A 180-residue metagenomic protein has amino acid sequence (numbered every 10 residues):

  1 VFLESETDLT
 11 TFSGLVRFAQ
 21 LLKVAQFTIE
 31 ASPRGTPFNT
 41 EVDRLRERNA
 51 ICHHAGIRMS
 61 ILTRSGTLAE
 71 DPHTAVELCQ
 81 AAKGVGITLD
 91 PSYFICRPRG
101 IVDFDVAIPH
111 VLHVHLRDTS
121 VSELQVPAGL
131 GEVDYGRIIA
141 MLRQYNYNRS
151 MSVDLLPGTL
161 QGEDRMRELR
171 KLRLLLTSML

Functional and structural regions predicted by a protein language model:
V1-L89, F94-C96: Active-site acidic/histidine proton-transfer and metal-coordination neighborhood in alpha/beta enzyme cores
F18-K23, H54, P72-V85, I95-L180: Histidine-acidic metal/acid-base catalytic patches
